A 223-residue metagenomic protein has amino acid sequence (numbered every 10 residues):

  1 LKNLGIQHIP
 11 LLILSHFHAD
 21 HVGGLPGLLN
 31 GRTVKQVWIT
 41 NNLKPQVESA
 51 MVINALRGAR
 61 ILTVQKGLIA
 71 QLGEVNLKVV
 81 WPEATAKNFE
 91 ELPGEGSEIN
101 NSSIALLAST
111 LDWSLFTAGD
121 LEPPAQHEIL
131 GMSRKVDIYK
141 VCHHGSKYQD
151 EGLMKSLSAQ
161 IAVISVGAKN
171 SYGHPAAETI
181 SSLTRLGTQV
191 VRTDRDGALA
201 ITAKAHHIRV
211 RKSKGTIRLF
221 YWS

Functional and structural regions predicted by a protein language model:
L1-S223: Non-globular, low-confidence helical/coil segments that flank catalytic cores
